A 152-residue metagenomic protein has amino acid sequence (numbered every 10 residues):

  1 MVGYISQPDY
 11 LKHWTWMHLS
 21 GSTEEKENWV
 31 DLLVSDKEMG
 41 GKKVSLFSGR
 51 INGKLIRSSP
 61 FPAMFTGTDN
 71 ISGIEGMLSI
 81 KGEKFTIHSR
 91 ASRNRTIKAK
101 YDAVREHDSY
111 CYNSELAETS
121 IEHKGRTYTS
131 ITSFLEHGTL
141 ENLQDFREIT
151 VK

Functional and structural regions predicted by a protein language model:
M1-K152: Structured soluble/peripheral alpha/beta segments that form catalytic or ligand/cofactor-binding pockets
